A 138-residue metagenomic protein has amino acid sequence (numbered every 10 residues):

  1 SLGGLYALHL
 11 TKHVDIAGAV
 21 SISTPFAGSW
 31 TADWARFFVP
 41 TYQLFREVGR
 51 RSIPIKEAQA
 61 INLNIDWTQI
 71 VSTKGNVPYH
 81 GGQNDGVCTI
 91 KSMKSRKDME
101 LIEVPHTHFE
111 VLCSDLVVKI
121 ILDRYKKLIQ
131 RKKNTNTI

Functional and structural regions predicted by a protein language model:
S1-D66, V77: Serine-dependent carboxylesterase/thioesterase catalytic core of lipase-like alpha/beta-hydrolase/SGNH enzymes
N62-I138: C-terminal catalytic-base region of ester-bond hydrolases, centering on the histidine of the charge-relay
